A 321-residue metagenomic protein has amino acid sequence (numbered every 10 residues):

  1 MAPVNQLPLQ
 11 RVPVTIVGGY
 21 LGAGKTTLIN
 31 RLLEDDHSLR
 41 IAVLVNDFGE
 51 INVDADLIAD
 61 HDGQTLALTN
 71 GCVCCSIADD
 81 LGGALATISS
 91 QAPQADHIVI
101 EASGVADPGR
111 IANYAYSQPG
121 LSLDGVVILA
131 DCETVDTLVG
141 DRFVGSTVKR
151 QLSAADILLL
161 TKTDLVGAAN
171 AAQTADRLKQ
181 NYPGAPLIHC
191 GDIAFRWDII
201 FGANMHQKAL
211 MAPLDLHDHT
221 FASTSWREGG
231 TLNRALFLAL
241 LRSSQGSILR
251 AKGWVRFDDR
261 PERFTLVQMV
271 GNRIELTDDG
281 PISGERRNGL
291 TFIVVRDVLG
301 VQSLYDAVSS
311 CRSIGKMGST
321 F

Functional and structural regions predicted by a protein language model:
A2-Q6, R150-N288, V294-F321: C-terminal accessory "lid"/substrate-recognition subdomains
A2-S146: Nucleotide-state-sensitive switch-loop elements of NTP-binding domains
